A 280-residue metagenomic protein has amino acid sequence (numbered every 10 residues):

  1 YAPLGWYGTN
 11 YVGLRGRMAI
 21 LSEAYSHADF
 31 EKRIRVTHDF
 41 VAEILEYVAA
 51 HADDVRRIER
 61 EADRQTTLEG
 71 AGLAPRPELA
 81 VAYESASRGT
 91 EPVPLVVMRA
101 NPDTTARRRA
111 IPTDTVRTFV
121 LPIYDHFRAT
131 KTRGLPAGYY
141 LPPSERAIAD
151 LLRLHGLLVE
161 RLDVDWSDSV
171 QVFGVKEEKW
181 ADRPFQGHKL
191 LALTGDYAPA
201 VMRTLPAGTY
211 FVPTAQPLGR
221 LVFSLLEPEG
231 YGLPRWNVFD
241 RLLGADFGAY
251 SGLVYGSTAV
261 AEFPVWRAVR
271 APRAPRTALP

Functional and structural regions predicted by a protein language model:
Y1-V170, G174-V175: Hard-cation-handling environments
T9-N10, L14-R17, Y124, D165 (+6 more regions): Surface-exposed loop/turn and secondary-structure junction residues enriched for glycine/proline
V48-H51, S167-V170, G187-L191, V238-L243: Short, surface-exposed, polar/charged, turn-prone segments marking secondary-structure boundaries
V55-A62, G174-E178, G195-V201, A245-V254: Low-complexity, flexible helical/coil segments
T66-L73, D182-K189, G256-P264: A general structural signal for short secondary-structure boundary/capping elements
T132, A149-P213, R220: Substrate-recognition/cap regions that form aromatic- and gly/pro-loop-enriched pockets for small-molecule ligands
P142-S144, T214-P217: Short, flexible beta-strand-to-coil junctions
L218-V222, L226-P280: Accessory, solvent-exposed terminal regions and/or long lumenal/extracellular loops of proteins
